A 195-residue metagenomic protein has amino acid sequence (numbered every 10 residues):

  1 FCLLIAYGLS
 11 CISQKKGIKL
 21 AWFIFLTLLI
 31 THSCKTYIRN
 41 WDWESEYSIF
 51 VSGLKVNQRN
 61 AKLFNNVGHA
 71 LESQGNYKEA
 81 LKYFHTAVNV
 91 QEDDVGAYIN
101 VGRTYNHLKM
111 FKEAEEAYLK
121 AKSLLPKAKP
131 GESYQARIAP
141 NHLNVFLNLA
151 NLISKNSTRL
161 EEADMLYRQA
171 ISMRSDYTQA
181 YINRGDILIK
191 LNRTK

Functional and structural regions predicted by a protein language model:
F1-F111, L119, P126, N141-N144 (+2 more regions): Polytopic membrane enzymes that build or remodel cell-surface glycoconjugates and lipids
W43, N57, Q91, E132 (+3 more regions): Inter-repeat boundary and helix-capping residues of tandem alpha-helical solenoids
K55, T86-N89, S123, P130 (+2 more regions): Conserved structural position within tetratricopeptide repeats
S73, H107, K155-N156, K190-L191: Register position in tetratricopeptide repeats
Q135-I138, N144-K155: Alpha-helical adaptor scaffolds
G185-K195: Short, intrinsically disordered, charge-balanced linker/junction segments flanking boundaries in proteins
